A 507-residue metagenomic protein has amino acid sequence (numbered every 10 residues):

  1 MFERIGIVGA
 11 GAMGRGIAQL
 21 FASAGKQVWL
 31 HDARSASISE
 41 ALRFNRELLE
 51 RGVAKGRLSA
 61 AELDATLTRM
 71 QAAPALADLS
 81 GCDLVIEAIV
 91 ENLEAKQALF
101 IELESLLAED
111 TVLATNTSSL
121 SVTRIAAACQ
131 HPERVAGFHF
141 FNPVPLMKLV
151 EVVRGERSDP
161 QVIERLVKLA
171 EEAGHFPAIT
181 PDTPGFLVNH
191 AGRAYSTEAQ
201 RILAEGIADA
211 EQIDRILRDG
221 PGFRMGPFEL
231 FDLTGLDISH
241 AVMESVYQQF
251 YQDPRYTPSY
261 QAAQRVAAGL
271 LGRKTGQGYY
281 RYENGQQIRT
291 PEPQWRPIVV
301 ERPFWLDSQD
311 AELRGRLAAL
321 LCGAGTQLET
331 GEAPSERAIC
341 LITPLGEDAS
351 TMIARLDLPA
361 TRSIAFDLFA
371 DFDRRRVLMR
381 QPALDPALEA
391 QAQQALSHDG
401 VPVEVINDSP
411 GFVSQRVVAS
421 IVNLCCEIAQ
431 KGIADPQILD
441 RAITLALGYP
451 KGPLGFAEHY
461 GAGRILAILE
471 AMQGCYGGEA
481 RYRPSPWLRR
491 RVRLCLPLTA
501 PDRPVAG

Functional and structural regions predicted by a protein language model:
F2-G6: Beta1/beta-strand and adjacent pyrophosphate-binding region of the FAD-binding site in flavoprotein oxidoreductases
A10-G11: Glycine-rich Rossmann-fold phosphate-binding loop(s) that bind the pyrophosphate of adenine dinucleotide cofactors
G14-R15: N-terminal Rossmann-fold NAD(P) dinucleotide-binding loop
F21: Aromatic pocket-lining residues of Rossmann-like dinucleotide-binding sites
A24-K26, H175-D182, A210-S409, R416-S420 (+1 more regions): NAD(P)-dependent Rossmann-like dehydrogenase/reductase catalytic/cofactor-binding core
L30-A33: Conserved acidic E/D residue at the C-terminus of a beta-strand in Rossmann-like folds
S37-E40, R51-L113, L120, C322 (+1 more regions): Rossmann-like NAD(P)-binding element
A98-M147, R154-V167, C340-E389: Rossmann-fold NAD(P)-binding glycine/threonine-rich loop
